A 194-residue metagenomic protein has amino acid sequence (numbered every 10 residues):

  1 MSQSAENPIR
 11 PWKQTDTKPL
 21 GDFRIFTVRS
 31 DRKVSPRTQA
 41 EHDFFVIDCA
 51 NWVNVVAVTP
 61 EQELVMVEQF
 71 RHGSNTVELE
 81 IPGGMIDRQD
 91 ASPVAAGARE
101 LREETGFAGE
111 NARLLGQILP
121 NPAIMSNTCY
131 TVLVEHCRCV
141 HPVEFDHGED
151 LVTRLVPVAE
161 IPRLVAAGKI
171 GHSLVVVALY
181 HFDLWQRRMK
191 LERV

Functional and structural regions predicted by a protein language model:
S2-W12, A40, V77, L114 (+4 more regions): Nudix hydrolase/Nudix homology domain
N7-R10, F44-C49, N54-R99, C137 (+1 more regions): Conserved Nudix-box catalytic region and its N-terminal flanking loop in Nudix hydrolases and closely related
D16-N54, P60: Acidic, metal-coordinating catalytic segment for phosphate/diphosphate chemistry, firing primarily on the Nudix
T17, V67-Q69, Q117: Residue-level detector of high-confidence beta-strand sites
V28-S30, V56, M66, T131-L133 (+1 more regions): Conserved hydrophobic/aromatic beta-strand scaffold that supports enzyme active sites
A50, T59-E61, R71-G73, E80-G83 (+5 more regions): Active-site segment of metal-dependent pyrophosphate-handling enzymes, primarily the Nudix hydrolase catalytic core
